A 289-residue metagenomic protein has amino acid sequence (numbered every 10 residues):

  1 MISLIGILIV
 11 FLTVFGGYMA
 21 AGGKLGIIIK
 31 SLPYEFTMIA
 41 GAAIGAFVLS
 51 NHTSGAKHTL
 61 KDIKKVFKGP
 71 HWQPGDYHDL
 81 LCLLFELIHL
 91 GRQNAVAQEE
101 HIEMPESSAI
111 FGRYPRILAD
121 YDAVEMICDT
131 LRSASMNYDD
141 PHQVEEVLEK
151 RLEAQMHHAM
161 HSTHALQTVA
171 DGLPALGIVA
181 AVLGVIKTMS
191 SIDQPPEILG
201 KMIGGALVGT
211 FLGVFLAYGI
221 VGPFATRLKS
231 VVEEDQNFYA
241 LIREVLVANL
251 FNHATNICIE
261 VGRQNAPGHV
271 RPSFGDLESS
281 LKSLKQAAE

Functional and structural regions predicted by a protein language model:
M1-I9, Y34-M38: Alpha-helical transmembrane segments of integral membrane proteins
I5-L8, L12-I27, V147, R151-K229: Helix-termination/interfacial motifs at the ends of transmembrane alpha-helices
M19-M160, E234-E289: Large intracellular
